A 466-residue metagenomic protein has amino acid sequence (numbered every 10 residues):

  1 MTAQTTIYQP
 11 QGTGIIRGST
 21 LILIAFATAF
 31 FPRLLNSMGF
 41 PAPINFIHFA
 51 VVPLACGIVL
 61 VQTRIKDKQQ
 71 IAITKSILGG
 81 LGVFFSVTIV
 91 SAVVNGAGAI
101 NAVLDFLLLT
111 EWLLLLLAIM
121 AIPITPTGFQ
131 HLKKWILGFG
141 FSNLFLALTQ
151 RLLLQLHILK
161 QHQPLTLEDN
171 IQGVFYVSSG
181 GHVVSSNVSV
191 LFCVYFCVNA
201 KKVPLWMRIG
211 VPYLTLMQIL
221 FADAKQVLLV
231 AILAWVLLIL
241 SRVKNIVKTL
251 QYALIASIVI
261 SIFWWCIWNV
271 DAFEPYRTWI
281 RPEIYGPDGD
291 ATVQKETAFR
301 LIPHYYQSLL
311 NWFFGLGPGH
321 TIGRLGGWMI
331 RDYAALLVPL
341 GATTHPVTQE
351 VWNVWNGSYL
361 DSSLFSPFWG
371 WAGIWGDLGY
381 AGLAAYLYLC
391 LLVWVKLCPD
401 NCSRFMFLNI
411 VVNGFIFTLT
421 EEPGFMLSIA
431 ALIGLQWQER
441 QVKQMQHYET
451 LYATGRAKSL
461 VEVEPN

Functional and structural regions predicted by a protein language model:
M1-R64, S86-N95, A224: N-terminal signal-anchor transmembrane segment
I47-V51, S76-T88, G98-A121, W135: Aromatic-anchored transmembrane helix interface
I77-L81, I119-T149: Interfacial loop-to-transmembrane-helix boundary motif in multi-pass membrane proteins
K133-I158, V177-S241: Alpha-helical transmembrane segments of multi-pass inner-membrane proteins
R242-P287, H304-Q307: A membrane-periplasm/extracellular boundary helix in multi-pass inner-membrane enzymes that assemble envelope glycans
F314-L378: Long extracytoplasmic/lumenal interhelical loops at the membrane interface of multi-pass membrane proteins
W352-I410: Hydrophobic transmembrane alpha-helices and their immediate junctions
L389, K396, M406-F415, T420-V461: Transmembrane alpha-helices of multi-pass inner-membrane enzymes
